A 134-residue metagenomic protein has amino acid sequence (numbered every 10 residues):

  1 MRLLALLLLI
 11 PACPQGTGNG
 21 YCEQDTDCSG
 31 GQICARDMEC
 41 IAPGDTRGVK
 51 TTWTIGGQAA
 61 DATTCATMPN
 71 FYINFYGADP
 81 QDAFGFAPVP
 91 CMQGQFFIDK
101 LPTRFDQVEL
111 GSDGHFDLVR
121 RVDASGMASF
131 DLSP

Functional and structural regions predicted by a protein language model:
I10-A12: C-terminal motif of bacterial Sec signal peptides marking the signal peptidase cleavage site
P14-T17: Bacterial signal peptide processing site
Y21-I33: Disulfide-braced loops of extracellular cysteine-rich modules
Q32-P43: Short, disulfide-bonded extracellular cysteine-rich repeat modules
A42-D61, S133-P134: A short, Gly/Thr-enriched small/hydrophobic beta-strand-prone motif that recurs across taxa
G57-D82: Short, ordered, surface-exposed loop/turn motifs in non-cytosolic proteins
V89-P90, G111-P134: Structured interaction patches on ligand/partner-binding surfaces of diverse proteins
G94-I98, P102-G114: A short, solvent-exposed beta-strand micro-motif common in secreted/extracellular proteins
